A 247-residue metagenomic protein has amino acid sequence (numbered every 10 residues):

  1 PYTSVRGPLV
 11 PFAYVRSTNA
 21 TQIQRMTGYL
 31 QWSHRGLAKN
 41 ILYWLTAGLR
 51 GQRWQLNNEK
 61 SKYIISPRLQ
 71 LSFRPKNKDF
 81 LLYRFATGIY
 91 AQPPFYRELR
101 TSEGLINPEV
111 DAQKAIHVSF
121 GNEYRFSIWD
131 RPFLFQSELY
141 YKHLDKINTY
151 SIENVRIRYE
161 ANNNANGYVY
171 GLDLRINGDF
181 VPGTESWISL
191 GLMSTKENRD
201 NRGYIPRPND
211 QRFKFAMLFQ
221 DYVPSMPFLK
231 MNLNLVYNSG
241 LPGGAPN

Functional and structural regions predicted by a protein language model:
P1, R74-K76, R84-A86, A112-Y170: Membrane-embedded beta-barrel scaffold of Gram-negative outer-membrane proteins
P1, Y43-L49, P67, L81-F85 (+5 more regions): Transmembrane beta-strands of outer-membrane beta-barrel proteins
P1-R6, N57-I65, Y96-E103, I147-R156 (+3 more regions): Outer-membrane beta-barrel translocator domains and adjoining extracellular loop/strand segments of Gram-negative
P1-Y43, P75, N164-G171: Outer-membrane beta-barrel transmembrane domain signature of Gram-negative proteins, especially the mid-to-C-terminal
A20-L56, I64-R68, S72, I176-G178 (+1 more regions): Surface-exposed extracellular loop regions of Gram-negative outer-membrane beta-barrel proteins
Q24, H34, L49-N57, T87-P93 (+4 more regions): Transmembrane beta-strands of outer-membrane beta-barrel pores
Q24-L30, L49-G51, I65-L71, Y83 (+5 more regions): Hydrophobic, lipid-facing positions within transmembrane beta-strands of outer-membrane proteins
G36-Y43, Y141-H143, N162-G244: Gram-negative outer-membrane beta-barrel transporters
